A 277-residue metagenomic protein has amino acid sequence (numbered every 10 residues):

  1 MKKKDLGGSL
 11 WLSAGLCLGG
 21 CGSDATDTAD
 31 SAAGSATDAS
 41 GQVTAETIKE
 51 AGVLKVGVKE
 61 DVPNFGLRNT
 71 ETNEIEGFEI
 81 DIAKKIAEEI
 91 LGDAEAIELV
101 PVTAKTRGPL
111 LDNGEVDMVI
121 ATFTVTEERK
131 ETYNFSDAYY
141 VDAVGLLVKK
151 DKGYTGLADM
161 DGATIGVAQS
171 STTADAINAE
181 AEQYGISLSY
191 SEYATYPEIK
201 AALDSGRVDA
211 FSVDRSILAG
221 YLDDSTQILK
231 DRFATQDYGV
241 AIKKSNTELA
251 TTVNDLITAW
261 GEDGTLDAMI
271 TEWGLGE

Functional and structural regions predicted by a protein language model:
C17-G20: C-terminal motif of bacterial Sec signal peptides marking the signal peptidase cleavage site
G22-A25, A33-G34, I80-D81, E88-E89 (+3 more regions): Extended ligand-binding regions for polar small-molecule ligands
S23, D27, D38-A51, T172-S191 (+2 more regions): Ligand-binding clefts/hinges and TM-proximal coupling segments of bilobed small-molecule sensing domains
D38-V43, T47-V119: Extracytoplasmic small-molecule ligand-binding "clamshell" domains of the periplasmic binding protein/Venus flytrap
V58-D61, I75-I90, T124, D142-Y196 (+3 more regions): Bilobed "Venus flytrap"/periplasmic-binding protein-like clamshell domains and structurally analogous long
E60, Y140-D151, R215-T258, G276-E277: Periplasmic-binding protein-like
K84, A96-A158, S225-T226, R232: Acidic, polar ligand-binding/catalytic clefts
T106, F123-T132, A176-A181, A201-T235: A ligand-binding cleft/hinge motif common to bilobed small-molecule-binding domains
